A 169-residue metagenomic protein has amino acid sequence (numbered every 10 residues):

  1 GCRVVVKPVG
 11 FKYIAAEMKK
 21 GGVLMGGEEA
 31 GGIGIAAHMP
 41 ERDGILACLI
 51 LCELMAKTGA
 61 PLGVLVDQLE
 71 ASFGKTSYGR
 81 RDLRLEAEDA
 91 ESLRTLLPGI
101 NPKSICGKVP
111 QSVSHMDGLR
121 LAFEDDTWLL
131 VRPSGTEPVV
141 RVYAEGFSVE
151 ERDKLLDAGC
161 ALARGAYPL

Functional and structural regions predicted by a protein language model:
G1-L169: Phosphate-binding and adjacent anionic-ligand microenvironments
